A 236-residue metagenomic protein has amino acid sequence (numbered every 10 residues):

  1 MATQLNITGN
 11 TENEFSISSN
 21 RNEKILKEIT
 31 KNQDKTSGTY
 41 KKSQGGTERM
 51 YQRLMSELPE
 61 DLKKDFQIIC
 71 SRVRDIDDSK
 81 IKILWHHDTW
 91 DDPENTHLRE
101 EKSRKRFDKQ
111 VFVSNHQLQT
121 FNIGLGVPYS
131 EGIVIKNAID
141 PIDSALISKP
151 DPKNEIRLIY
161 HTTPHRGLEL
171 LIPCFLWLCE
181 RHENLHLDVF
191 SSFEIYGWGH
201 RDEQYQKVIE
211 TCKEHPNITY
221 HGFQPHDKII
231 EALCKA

Functional and structural regions predicted by a protein language model:
M1-I76: N-terminal pre-catalytic "stem/leader" segment of glycosyltransferase-like enzymes
F66-E94, D108-F112, I133-K136: Active-site proximal beta-strand in glycosyltransferases
W90-Q110, K207-T211: Membrane-proximal helix-turn-helix segments that form the acceptor-binding/catalytic region of lipid-linked
D108-N122, V127-S144, H165: Donor nucleotide-sugar binding/catalytic pocket of nucleotide-sugar-dependent glycosyltransferases
K149-G167, I172-C179, D188: Conserved donor-binding/catalytic core segment of Leloir-type glycosyltransferases
H186-Q204, G222: Glycosyltransferase donor-sugar binding loop
D202-I230: Nucleotide-activated donor-binding/catalytic signature segment of Leloir-type glycosyltransferases, i.e., the conserved
E231-A236: Short alpha-helical donor nucleotide-sugar binding micro-motif in glycosyltransferases
